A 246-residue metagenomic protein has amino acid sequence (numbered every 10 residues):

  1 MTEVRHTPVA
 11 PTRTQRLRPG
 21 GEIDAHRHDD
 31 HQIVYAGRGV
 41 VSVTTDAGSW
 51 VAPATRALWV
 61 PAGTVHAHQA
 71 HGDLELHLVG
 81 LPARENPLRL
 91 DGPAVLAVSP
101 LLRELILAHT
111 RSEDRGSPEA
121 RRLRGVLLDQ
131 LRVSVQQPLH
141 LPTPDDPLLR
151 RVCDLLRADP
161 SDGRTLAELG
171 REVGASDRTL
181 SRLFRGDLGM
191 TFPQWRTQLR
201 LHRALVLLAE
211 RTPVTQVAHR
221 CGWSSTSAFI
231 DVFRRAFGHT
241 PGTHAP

Functional and structural regions predicted by a protein language model:
M1-V40, W50: Generic protein-terminus/edge-of-domain signal
A47-A62: Short acidic-glycine-tyrosine-enriched beta hairpin
T55, L180, F184, A228-F229 (+1 more regions): Short hydrophobic/aromatic patch on the recognition helix
T64-N86, P93: Ligand-binding loop in jelly-roll beta-barrel domains
R84-E104: Double-stranded beta-helix
G92, E113-V173, G186-Q198: Short, Lys/Arg-enriched, Trp-marked, Pro/Gly-tolerant hinge/linker segments that flank
L166-A167, G186-I230, P246: Terminal helix-turn-helix DNA-binding modules in bacterial transcription factors
R171, R182, G186, H219-R220 (+1 more regions): Alpha-helical residues within the helix-turn-helix
